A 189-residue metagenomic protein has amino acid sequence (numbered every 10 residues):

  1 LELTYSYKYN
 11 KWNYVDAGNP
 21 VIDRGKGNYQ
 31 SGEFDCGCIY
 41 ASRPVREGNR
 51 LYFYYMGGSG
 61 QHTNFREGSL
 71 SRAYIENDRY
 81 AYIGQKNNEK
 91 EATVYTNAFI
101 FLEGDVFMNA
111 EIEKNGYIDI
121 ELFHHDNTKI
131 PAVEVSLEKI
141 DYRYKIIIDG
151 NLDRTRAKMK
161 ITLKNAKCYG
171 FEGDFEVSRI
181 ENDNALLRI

Functional and structural regions predicted by a protein language model:
L1-I189: Carbohydrate-active catalytic/glycan-binding domains of CAZyme proteins, especially the secreted or lumenal ectodomains
